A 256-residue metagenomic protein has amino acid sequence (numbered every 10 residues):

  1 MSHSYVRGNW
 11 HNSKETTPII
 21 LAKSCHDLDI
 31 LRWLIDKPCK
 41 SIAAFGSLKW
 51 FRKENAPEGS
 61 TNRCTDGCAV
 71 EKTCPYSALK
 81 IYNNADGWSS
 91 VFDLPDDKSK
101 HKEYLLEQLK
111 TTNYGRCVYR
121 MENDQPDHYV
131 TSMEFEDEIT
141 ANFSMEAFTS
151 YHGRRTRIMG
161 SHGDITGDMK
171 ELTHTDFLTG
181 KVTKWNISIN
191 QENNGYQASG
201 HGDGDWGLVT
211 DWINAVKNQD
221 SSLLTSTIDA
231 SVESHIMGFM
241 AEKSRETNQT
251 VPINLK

Functional and structural regions predicted by a protein language model:
M1-K14, K49, A56, G87 (+5 more regions): Extended interaction regions within the primary functional domain
M1-R116, N248: Predominantly a Rossmann-like dinucleotide-binding segment in NAD(P)-dependent oxidoreductases
N12, A22-K23, R120-M121, G167 (+1 more regions): Generic structural "secondary-structure junction" signal
I20-K23, D27, C39, Y119 (+4 more regions): Long, contiguous hydrophobic alpha-helical segments, chiefly transmembrane helices and signal peptides
G46-W50, V118-M121, E146, D229: Short, solvent-exposed loop/turn elements at beta->coil junctions and helix N-caps that rim active or binding pockets
P95-A147: Alpha/beta-hydrolase fold catalytic core
Q125-K256: C-terminal helical cap and adjacent loop that interface with cofactors, partners, or active-site loops
